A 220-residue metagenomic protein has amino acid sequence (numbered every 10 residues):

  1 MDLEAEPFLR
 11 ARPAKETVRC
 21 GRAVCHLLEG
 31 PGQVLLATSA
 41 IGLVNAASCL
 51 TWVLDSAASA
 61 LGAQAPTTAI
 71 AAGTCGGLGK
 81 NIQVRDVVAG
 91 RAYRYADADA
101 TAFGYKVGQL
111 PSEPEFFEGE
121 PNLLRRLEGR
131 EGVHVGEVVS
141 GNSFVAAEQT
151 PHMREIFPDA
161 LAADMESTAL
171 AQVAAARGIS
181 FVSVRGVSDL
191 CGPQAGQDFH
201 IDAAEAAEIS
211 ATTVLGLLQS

Functional and structural regions predicted by a protein language model:
M1, G76, Y93, N142-S143 (+2 more regions): Glycine-rich beta-alpha junction loops
M1-E118: Metabolite-binding pocket within alpha/beta catalytic cores that recognizes anionic/polar moieties
A37, I70, V88, H134-V139 (+1 more regions): Hydrophobic/aromatic beta-strand patches that form the interior of the parallel beta-sheet core in alpha/beta enzyme
A65-A71, A162-D164, F181: Short glycine-aspartate micro-motif
A102-D164, A169-V173, R177: Active-site rim beta-loop-alpha module in soluble metabolic enzymes
V173-I201: Zn-dependent metallopeptidase/amidohydrolase metal-coordination segment
G192-S220: His/Asp/Glu-rich mid-to-C-terminal helical/loop segments that flank catalytic regions of hydrolases
